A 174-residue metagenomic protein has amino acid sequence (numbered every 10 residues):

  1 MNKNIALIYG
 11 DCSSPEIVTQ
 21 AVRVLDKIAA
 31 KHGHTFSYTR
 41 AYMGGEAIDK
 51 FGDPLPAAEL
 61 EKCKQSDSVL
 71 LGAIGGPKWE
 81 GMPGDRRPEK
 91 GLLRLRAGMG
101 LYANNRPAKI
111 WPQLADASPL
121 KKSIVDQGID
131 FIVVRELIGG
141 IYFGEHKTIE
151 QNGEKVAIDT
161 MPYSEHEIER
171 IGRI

Functional and structural regions predicted by a protein language model:
M1-C12, A30, T35-S37, Y42-I174: Anion-binding alpha/beta catalytic cores of soluble intermediary-metabolism enzymes, centered on
S13-V18: Short N-terminal binding/cap micro-motifs at the start of the first secondary-structure element
V22-H32: Short catalytic helix/loop segments, enriched in acidic residues and glycine and frequently bearing histidine
